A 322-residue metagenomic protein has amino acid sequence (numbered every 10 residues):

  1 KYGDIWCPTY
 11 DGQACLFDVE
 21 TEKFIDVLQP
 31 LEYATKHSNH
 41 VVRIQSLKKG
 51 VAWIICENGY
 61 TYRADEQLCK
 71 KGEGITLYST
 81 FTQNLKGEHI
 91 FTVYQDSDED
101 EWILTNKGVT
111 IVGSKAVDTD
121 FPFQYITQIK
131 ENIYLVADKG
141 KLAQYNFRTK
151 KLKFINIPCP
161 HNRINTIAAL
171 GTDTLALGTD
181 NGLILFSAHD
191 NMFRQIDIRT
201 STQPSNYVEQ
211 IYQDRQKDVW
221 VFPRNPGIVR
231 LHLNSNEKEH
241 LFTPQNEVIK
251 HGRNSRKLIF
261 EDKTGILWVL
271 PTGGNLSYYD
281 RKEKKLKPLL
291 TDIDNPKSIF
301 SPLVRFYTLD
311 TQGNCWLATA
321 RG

Functional and structural regions predicted by a protein language model:
K1-G322: Carboxylate-rich, polar loop motifs that coordinate divalent cations or form catalytic acidic clusters
